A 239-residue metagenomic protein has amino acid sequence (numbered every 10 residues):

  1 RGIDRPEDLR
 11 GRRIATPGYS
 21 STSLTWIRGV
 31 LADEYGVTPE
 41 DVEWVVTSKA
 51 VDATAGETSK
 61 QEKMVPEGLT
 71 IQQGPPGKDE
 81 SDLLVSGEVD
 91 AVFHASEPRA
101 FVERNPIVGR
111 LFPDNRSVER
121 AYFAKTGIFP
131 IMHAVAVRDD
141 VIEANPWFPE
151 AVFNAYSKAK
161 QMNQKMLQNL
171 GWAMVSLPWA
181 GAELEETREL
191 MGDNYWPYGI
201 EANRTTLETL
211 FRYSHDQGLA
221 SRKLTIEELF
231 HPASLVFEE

Functional and structural regions predicted by a protein language model:
R1, E7-E80, V85-D90, E97 (+1 more regions): Bilobed "Venus flytrap"/periplasmic-binding protein-like clamshell domains and structurally analogous long
G11-R12, P130-A134, D193-Y195: Short, solvent-exposed beta-strand edge segments and adjacent coil->beta transition regions
T38-P39, A91, S221-R222, I226: Residue-level detector of short coil/turn "hinge" positions at structural boundaries
S48, R99-F101, F230-H231: Short secondary-structure capping/turn micro-motifs that flank functional sites
A53-Q168: Pocket-lining segment of extracytoplasmic ligand-binding domains
A136, V141-D216: Secondary-structure end/capping motifs
G199-E239: Long, low-complexity C-terminal extensions of enzymes
